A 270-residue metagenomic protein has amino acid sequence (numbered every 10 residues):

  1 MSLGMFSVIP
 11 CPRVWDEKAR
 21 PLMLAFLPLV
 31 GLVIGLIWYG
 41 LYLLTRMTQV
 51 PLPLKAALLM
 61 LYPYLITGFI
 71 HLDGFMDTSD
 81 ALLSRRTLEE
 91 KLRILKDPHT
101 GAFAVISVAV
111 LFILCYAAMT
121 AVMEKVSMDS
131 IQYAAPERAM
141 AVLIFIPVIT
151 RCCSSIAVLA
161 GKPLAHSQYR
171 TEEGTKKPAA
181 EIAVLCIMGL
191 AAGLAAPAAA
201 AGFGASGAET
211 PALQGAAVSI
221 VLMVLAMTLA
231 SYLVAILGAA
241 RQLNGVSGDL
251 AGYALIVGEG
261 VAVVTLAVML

Functional and structural regions predicted by a protein language model:
M1-G68, L83-E90, D97-L270: Hydrophobic alpha-helical transmembrane segments
G68-G74: Replace "His-x-His-based motif
